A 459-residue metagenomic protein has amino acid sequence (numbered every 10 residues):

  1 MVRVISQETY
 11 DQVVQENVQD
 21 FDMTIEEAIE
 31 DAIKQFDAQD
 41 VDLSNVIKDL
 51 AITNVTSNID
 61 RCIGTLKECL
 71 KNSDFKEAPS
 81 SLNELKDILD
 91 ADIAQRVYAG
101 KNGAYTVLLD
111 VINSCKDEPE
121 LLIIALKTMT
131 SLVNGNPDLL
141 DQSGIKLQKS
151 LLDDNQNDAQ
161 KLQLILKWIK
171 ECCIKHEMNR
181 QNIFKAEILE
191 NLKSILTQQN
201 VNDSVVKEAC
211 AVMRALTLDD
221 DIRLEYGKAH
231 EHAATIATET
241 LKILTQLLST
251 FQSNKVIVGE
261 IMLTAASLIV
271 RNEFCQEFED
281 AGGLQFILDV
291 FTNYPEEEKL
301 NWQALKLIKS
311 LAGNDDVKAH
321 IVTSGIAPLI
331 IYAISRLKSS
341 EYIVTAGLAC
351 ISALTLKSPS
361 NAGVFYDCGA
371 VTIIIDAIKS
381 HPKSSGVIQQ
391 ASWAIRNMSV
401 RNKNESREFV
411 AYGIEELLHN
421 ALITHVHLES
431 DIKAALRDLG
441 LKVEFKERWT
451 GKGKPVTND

Functional and structural regions predicted by a protein language model:
M1-A91, Q95, I414-D459: Intrinsically disordered, low-complexity regulatory regions of large eukaryotic scaffold/signaling proteins
I47-N54, Q95-K101, N136, L140-D141 (+7 more regions): HEAT/armadillo-like alpha-solenoid scaffolds in large eukaryotic assembly and transport factors
C62-K67, V107-I112, L147-L152, N191-L196 (+5 more regions): Buried hydrophobic core positions in alpha-solenoid tandem helical repeats
S73-K86, K116-V133, D141, Q156-I174 (+9 more regions): Alpha-helical solenoid repeats of the armadillo/HEAT superfamily in eukaryotic scaffolding/adaptor proteins
A94, G103, L108-D110, V133 (+1 more regions): Long amphipathic alpha-helical scaffold regions
D117, N157, Q181, S194 (+17 more regions): Tandem repeat domain/solenoid detector
I236-T240, V258-G259, V270-G283, D289: Long, internal scaffold/assembly segments composed of regular secondary structure
